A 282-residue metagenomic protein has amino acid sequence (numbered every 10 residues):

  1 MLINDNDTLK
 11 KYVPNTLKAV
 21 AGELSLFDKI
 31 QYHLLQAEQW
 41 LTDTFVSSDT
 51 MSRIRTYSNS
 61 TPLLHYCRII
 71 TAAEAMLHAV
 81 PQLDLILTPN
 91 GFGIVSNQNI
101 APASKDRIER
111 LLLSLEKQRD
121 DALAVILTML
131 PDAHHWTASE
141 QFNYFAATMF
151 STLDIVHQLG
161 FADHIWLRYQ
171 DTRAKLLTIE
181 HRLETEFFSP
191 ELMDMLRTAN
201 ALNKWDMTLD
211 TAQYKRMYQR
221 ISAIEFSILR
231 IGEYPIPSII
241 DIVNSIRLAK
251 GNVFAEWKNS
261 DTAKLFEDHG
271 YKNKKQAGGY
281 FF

Functional and structural regions predicted by a protein language model:
M1-H65, Q82-F282: Conserved short "hinge" loops at termini or chain/domain junctions
I69-Q82: Extended, hydrophobic/aromatic-rich amphipathic alpha-helical segments that build helical scaffolds
